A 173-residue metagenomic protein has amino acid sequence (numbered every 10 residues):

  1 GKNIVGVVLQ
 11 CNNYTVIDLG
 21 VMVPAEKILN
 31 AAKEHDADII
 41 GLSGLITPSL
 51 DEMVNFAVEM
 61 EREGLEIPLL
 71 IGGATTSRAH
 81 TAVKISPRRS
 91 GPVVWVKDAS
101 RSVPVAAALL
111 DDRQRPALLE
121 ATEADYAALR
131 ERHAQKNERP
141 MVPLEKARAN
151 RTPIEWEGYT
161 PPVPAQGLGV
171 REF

Functional and structural regions predicted by a protein language model:
G1-I4, L50, R148-E155: Charged, low-complexity, helix/coiled-coil-prone segments
K2-N12, I17-R88: Cofactor-cradling patches in redox/metallo enzymes
P92-D98: Short acidic-hydrophobic, aromatic-tinged amphipathic segments that line or gate anion-handling sites
D98-F173: Active-site loops and adjacent core secondary-structure elements that bind or stabilize anionic groups
